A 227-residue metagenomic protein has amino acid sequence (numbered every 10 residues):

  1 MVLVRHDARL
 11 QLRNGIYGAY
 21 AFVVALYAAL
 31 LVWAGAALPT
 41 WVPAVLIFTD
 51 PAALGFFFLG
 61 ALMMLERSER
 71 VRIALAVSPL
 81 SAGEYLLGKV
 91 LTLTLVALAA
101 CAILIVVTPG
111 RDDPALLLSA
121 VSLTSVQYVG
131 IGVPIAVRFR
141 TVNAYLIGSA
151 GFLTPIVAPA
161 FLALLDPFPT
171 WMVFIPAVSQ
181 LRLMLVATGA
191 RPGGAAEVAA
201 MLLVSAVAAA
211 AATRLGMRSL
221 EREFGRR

Functional and structural regions predicted by a protein language model:
M1-A21, R226: Aromatic- and glycine-rich beta-strand/loop motifs that create alpha-glucan
V2, L164-A195, A199: Short hydrophobic, aromatic-rich alpha-helical segments embedded in or entering the lipid bilayer of multi-pass
A29-A37, F139-V178: Transmembrane helix segments
V42-L65: Long, hydrophobic alpha-helical segments
A52-F57, L87-G88, D112-S119, L164-P167 (+2 more regions): Short alpha-helical transmembrane interface motifs in multi-pass membrane proteins
L62-T94: Helix-loop-helix units of permease transmembrane domains in multi-pass membrane transporters, especially ABC
A82, V90-R140, V198-L202, A210: Alpha-helical transmembrane segments and their short interhelical loops
P134-R138, L202-R227: Junction motif at the cytosolic side of a transmembrane helix
